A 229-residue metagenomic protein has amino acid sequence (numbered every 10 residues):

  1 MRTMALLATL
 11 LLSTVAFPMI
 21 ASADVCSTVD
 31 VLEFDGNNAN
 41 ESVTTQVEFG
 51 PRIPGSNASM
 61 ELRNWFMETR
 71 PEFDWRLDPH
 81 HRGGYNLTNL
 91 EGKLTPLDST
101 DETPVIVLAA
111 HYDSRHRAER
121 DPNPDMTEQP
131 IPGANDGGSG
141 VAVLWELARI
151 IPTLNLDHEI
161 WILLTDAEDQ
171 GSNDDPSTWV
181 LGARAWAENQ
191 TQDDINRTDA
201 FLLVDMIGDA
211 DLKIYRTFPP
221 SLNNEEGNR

Functional and structural regions predicted by a protein language model:
M1-D24: Secretory targeting signatures
T28-L32, N38-T100: A non-catalytic alpha/beta surface segment that caps or lines the substrate-entry region of metallo-dependent hydrolase
L32-A39, G55-R63, Y85, G133-V141 (+2 more regions): Solvent-exposed, acidic/flexible segments
A39-S42, E48-F49, L90-T165, D174: Catalytic-core environment of secreted peptidases
T45, F49-R52, W65-F73, R115 (+2 more regions): Structured segments of extracytoplasmic/periplasmic soluble domains in secreted or envelope-associated proteins
R52-P54, H81-G84, D98, Y112-H116 (+3 more regions): Solvent-exposed loop/turn segments at secondary-structure junctions within structured extracellular/periplasmic domains
T88, P104-I106, T198-L202: A generic secondary-structure signal marking the coil-to-beta-strand transition
E128-E226: Acidic/histidine-rich catalytic neighborhood of metal-dependent amide-processing enzymes
